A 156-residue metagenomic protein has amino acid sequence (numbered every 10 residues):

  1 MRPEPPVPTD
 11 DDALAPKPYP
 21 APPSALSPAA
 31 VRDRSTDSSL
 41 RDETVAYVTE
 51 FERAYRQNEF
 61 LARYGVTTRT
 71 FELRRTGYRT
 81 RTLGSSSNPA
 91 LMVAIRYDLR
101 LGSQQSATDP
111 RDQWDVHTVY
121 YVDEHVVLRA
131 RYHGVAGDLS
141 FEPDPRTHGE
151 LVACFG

Functional and structural regions predicted by a protein language model:
M1-G156: Terminal disorder- and signal-encoded targeting elements
